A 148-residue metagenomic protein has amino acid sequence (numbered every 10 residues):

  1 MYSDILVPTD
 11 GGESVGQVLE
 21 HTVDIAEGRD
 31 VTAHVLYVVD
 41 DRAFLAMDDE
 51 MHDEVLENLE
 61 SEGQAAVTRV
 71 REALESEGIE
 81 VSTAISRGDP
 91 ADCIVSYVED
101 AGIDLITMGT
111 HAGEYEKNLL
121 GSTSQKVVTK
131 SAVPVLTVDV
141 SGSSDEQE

Functional and structural regions predicted by a protein language model:
M1-Q17, K130-E148: Intrinsically disordered or low-complexity boundary/linker segments at protein termini and domain junctions
S3-D48: Small/aliphatic-rich secondary-structure junction motif
R29, T123, S131-A132: Short, structured coil segments at secondary-structure junctions
H34-L36, S82-S86, L136: General small-molecule cofactor/ligand-binding pocket signal
Y37, G109-H111, D139-V140: Short secondary-structure boundary segments
V39-E62, Q147-E148: Acidic, proline/glycine-rich short linear motifs
E72-I106, G142-E148: Structural beta-alpha unit
M108-K126: Glycine-rich, Arg-bearing micro-motifs that act as flexible, cationic patches
